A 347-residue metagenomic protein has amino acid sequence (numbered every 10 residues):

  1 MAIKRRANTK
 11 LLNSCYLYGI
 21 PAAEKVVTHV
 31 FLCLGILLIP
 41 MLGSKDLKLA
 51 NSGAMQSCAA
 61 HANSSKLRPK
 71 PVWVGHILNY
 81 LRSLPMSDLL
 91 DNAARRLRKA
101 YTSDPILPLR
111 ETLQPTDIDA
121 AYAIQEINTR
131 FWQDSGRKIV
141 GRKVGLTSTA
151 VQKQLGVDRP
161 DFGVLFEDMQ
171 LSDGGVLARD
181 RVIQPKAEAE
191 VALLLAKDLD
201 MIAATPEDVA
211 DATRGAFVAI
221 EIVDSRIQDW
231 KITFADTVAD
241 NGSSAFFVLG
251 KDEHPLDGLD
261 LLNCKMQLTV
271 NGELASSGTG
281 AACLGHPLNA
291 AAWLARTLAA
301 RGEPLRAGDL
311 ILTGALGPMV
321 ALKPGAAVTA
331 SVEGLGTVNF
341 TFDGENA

Functional and structural regions predicted by a protein language model:
A2-L12: Extreme N-terminal basic, low-complexity initiation segments that serve as generic localization/processing leaders
T9, G19, V30, A59-A62 (+1 more regions): Short hydrophobic alpha-helical segments enriched in small aliphatic residues
K70-P85: Short, Lys/Arg-enriched N-terminal segments with co-localized hydrophobic residues within the first ~10-30 amino acids
S87-H286, A327, L335-G344: Catalytic-core "active-site belt" of small-molecule-metabolizing enzymes, emphasizing His/Asp/Glu-rich regions
G302-L305: Beta-rich strand-turn-strand
L316-V320, G334-T337: Short, charged beta-turn/beta-strand-edge "cap" motif at the junction between a beta-strand and an adjacent loop
